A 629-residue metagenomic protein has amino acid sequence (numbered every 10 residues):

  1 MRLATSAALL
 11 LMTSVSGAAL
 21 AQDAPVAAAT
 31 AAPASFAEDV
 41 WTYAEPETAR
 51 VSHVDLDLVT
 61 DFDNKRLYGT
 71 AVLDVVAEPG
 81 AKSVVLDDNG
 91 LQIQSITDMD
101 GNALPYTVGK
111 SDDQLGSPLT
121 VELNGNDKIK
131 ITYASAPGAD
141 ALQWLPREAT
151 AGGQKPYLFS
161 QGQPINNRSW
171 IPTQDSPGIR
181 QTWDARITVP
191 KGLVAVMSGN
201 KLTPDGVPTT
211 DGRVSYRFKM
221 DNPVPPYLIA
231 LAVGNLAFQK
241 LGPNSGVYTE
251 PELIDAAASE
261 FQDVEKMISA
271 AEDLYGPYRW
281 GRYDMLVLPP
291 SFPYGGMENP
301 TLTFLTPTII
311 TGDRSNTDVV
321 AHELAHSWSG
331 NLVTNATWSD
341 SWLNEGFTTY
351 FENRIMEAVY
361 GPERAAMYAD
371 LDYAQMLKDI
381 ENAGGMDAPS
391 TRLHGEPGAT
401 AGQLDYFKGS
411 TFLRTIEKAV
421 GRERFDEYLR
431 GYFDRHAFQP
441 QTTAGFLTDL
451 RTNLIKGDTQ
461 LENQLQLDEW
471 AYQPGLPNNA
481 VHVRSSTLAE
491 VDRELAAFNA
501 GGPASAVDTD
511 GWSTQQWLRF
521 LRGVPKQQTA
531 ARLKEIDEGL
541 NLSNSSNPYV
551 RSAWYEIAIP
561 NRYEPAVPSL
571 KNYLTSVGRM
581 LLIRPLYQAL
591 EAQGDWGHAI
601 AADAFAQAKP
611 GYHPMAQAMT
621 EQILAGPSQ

Functional and structural regions predicted by a protein language model:
M1-A21: Gram-negative bacterial Sec-dependent N-terminal signal peptides
S14, L56-V59, D127, R435 (+2 more regions): Intrinsically disordered, low-complexity proline-rich regions
Q22-Y278, V420: Acidic/His-enriched low-complexity segments
P33, E38, F218, V247-N499: Hydrophobic alpha-helical and helix-loop surface patches within well-folded domains that function as non-catalytic
R50, L67, Q92, Q163 (+19 more regions): Alpha-helical structural motif
L91, I309-I310, I559: Hydrophobic pocket-lining residues within nucleotide cofactor-binding pockets
G402-G409, H436-T442, T452-Q629: Long, ordered, helix-rich scaffold segments
